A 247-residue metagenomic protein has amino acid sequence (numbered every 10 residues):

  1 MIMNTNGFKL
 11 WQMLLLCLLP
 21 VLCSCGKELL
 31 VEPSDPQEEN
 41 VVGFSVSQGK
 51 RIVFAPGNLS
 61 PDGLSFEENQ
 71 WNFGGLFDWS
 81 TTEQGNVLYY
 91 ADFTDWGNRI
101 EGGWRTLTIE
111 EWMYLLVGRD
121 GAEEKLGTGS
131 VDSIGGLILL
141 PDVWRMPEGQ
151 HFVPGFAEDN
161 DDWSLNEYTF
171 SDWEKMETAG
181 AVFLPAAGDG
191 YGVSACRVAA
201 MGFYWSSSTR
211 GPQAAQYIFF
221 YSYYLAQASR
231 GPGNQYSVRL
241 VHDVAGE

Functional and structural regions predicted by a protein language model:
I2-L14: Bacterial N-terminal signal peptides that target proteins for export
T5, L30-V31: Short, aromatic- and cysteine-enriched interfacial helices/patches that mediate contacts at lipid membranes
V21-S24: C-terminal motif of bacterial Sec signal peptides marking the signal peptidase cleavage site
G26-E28: Bacterial signal peptide processing site
E32-E247: Conserved positions within compact, well-structured domain cores
